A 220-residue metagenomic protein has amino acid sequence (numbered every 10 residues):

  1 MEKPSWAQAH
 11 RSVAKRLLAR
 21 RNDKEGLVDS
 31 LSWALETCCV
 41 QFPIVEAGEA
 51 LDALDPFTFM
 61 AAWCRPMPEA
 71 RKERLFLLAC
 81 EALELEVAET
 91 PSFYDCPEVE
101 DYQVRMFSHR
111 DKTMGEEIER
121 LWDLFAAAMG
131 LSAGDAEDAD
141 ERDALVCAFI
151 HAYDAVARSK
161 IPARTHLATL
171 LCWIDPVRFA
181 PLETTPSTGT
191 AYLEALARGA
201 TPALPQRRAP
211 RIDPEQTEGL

Functional and structural regions predicted by a protein language model:
M1-K160, P176-L220: An N-terminal alpha-helical hairpin/helix-loop-helix interaction module that forms a charged, gly/pro-flexible surface
L167-L170: Conserved beta-strand->loop/alpha-helix structural units within folded catalytic cores of enzymes with alpha/beta
W173: Catalytic palm subdomain of template-directed nucleic-acid polymerases, centered on the conserved carboxylate motif
